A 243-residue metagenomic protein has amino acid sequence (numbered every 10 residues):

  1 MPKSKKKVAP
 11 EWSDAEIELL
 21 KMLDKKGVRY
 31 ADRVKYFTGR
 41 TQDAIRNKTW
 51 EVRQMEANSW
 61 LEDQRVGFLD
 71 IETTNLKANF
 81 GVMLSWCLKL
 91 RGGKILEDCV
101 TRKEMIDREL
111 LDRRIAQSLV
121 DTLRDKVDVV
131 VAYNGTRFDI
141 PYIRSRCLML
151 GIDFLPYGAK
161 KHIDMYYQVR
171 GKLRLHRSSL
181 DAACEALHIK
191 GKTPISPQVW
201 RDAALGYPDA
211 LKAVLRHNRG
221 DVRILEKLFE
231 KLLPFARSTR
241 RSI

Functional and structural regions predicted by a protein language model:
M1-E18: Short, Lys/Arg-enriched anionic-surface-contact patches
K5-K6, G39-A57: Major-groove recognition helix of helix-turn-helix-like DNA-binding domains
M22, K35, D43-N47, E51 (+2 more regions): DNA-binding alpha-helical recognition surfaces that contact promoter or target DNA
L23-Y36, S178: Short, charged amphipathic recognition helices of the HTH superfamily and cognate SANT/SANTA-like modules
K25, T38, W50, Q54 (+2 more regions): Residue-level detection of the helix-turn-helix DNA-binding "recognition helix"
V28, L123-V130: Short, surface-exposed connector motifs at secondary-structure boundaries
R40, D63-R65, G81-C99, V129-S242: Metal-dependent phosphoesterase core characteristic of DEDDh/y 3'-5' exonuclease domains
A57-D125: Conserved RNase H-like, two-metal-ion catalytic cores of nucleic-acid enzymes
